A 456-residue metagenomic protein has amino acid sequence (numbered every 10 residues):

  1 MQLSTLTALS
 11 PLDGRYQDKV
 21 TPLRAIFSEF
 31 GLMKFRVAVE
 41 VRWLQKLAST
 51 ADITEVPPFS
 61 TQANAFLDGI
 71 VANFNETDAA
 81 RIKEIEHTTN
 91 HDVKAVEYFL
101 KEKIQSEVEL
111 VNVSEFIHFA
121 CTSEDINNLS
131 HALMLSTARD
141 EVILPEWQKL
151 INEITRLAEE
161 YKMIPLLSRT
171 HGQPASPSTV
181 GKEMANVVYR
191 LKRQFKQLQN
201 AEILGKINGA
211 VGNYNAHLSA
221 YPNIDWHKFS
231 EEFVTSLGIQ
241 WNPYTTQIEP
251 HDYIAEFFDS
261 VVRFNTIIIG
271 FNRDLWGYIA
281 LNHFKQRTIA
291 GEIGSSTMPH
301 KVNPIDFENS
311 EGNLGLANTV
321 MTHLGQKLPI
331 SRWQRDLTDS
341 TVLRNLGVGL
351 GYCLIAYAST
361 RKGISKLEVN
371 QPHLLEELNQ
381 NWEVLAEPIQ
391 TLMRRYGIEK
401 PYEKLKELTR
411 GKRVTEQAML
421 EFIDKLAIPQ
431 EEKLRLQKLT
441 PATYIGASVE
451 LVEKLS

Functional and structural regions predicted by a protein language model:
M1-K34, Q62, I85-E86, N90 (+2 more regions): Glycine-rich cofactor/substrate-binding loops
Q2-H217, Y221-E232, G294, F307 (+5 more regions): A helix-coil-helix interface module used to build multimeric assemblies and to scaffold catalytic/cofactor sites
R42-L47, F99, K103, A138 (+17 more regions): Generic, well-ordered alpha-helical scaffold segments in large soluble proteins
Q105-L110, Q199-E202, A280-H283, N318-T322 (+1 more regions): Proline-centered turn/helix-capping motifs that create local helix->coil transitions or kinks
S123, L218-Y221, S236, W241-I248 (+3 more regions): A structural signal for small-residue-enriched, beta-sheet-centric alpha/beta enzyme cores and oligomeric scaffold folds
S136-L144, Q148, A185-V188, K192 (+6 more regions): Short amphipathic alpha-helical segments with heptad-repeat character
Q194, Q240, T246-R335: Glycine-rich anion/phosphate-binding loop at the beta-strand->alpha-helix junction
